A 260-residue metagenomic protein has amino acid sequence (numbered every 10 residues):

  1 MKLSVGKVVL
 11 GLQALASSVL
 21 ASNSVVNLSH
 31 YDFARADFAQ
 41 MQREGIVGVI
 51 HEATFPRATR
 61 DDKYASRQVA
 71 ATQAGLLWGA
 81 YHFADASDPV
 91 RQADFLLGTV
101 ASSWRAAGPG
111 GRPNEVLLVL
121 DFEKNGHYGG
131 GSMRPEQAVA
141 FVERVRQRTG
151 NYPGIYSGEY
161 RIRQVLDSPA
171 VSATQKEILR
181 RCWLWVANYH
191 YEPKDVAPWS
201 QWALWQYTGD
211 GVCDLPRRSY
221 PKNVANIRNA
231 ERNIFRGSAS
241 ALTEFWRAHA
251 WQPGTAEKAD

Functional and structural regions predicted by a protein language model:
M1-S4: Positively charged n-region of N-terminal signal peptides that target proteins for export
G6-S18: Cleavable N-terminal signal peptides of Sec/SRP-targeted secreted and luminal proteins
S22-A36, V171-D260: Functionally critical loop-and-helix segments that line ligand-binding/catalytic clefts of soluble enzyme domains
S22-N151: Substrate-binding cleft of extracellular glycoside hydrolase catalytic domains
R91, R163-T174: Glycine-rich, charge-decorated loop segments at or immediately adjacent to ligand/cofactor-binding or catalytic sites
G98-V119, K124-H127, P169-Q201: Structural recognition of alpha->loop->beta junctions
G126-Y128, I162-V165: Short, solvent-exposed loop/turn segments at secondary-structure junctions
G150-Q164: Aromatic-lined carbohydrate-recognition surfaces of secreted/lumenal glycan-active proteins
